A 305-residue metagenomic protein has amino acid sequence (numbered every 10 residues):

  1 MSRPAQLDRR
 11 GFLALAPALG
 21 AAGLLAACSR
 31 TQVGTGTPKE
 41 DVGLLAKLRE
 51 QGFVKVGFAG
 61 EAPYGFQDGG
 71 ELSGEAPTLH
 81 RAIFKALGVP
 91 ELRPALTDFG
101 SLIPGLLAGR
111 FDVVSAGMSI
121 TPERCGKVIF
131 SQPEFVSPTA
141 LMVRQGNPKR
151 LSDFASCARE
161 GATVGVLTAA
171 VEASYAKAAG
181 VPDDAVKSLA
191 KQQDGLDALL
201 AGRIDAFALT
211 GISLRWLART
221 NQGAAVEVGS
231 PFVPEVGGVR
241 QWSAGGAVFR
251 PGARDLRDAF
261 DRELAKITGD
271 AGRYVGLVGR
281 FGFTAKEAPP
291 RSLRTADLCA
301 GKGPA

Functional and structural regions predicted by a protein language model:
S2-G23: N-terminal secretory signal peptides and thylakoid transit peptides that target proteins across membranes
S29, P77-A86, N147, A155 (+2 more regions): Extended ligand-binding regions for polar small-molecule ligands
G36-G117, G126: Extracytoplasmic small-molecule ligand-binding "clamshell" domains of the periplasmic binding protein/Venus flytrap
K85-A86, R93-L96, G100-V114, K127-I129 (+2 more regions): Short helices/loops that flank or line small-molecule/ion binding pockets
G117-G126, Y175-A178, D205-Q241: A ligand-binding cleft/hinge motif common to bilobed small-molecule-binding domains
Q132, Q145-T163: Flexible hinge/capping segments at coil-to-helix
V136-M142, Q222-D261, A285-P304: Periplasmic-binding protein-like
V171-V186, A259-A305: Ligand-binding clefts/hinges and TM-proximal coupling segments of bilobed small-molecule sensing domains
